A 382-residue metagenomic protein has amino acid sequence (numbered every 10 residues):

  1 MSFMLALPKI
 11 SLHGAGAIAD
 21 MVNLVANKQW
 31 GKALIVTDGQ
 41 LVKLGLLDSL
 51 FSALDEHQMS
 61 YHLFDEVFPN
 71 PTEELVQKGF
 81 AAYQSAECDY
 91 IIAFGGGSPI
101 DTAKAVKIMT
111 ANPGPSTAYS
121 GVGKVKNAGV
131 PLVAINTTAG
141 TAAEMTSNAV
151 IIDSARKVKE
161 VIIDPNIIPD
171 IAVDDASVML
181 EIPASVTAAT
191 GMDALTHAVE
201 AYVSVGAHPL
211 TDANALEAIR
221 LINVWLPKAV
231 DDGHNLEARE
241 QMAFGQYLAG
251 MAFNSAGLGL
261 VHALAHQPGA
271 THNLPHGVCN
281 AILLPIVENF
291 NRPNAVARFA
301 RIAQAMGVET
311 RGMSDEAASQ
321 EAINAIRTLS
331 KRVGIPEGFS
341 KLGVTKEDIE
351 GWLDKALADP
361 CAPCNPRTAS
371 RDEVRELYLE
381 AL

Functional and structural regions predicted by a protein language model:
M1-Y90, F339-S340: ATP/NTP phosphate-donor binding region
I18-M21, K43-L46, E73, S98-K104 (+3 more regions): Short glycine/serine/threonine-rich phosphate/pyrophosphate-binding segments that cradle anionic phosphate groups
E74-S177: Glycine/threonine-rich beta-strand-loop-alpha-helix active-site module that forms ligand/phosphate-binding
G140, Y247-N280, D359-P363: Glycine-rich phosphate/pyrophosphate-binding beta-alpha loops
N148-A256: Carboxylate- and glycine-rich phosphate/diphosphate-binding segment that chelates Mg2+/Mn2+
T271-D348: Gly/Pro-rich interdomain helix-loop hinge
T345-L382: Short, amphipathic C-terminal "tail helix"
